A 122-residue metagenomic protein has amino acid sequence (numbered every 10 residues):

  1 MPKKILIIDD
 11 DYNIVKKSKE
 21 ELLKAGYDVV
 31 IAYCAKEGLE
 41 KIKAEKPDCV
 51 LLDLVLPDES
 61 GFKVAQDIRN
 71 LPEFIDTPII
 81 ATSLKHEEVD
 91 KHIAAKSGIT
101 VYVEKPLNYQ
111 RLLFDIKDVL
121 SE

Functional and structural regions predicted by a protein language model:
D9: Conserved acidic carboxylate
V15, P57, E87: The feature encodes the CheY-like receiver
K16-K24: Charged docking surfaces used in two-component/phosphorelay signaling
G26-Y33, K41: Short hydrophobic/Thr-rich beta-strand motif most characteristic of the beta2 strand and flanking loop of CheY-like
C34-E37, S60-K63: Acidic catalytic/metal-coordinating carboxylates
E45-L51, L56: Active-site beta3 strand of CheY-like receiver
K63, I75, H86-K105, R111-F114: Alpha4 helix (beta4-alpha4-beta5 surface) of REC/receiver domains from two-component response regulators
